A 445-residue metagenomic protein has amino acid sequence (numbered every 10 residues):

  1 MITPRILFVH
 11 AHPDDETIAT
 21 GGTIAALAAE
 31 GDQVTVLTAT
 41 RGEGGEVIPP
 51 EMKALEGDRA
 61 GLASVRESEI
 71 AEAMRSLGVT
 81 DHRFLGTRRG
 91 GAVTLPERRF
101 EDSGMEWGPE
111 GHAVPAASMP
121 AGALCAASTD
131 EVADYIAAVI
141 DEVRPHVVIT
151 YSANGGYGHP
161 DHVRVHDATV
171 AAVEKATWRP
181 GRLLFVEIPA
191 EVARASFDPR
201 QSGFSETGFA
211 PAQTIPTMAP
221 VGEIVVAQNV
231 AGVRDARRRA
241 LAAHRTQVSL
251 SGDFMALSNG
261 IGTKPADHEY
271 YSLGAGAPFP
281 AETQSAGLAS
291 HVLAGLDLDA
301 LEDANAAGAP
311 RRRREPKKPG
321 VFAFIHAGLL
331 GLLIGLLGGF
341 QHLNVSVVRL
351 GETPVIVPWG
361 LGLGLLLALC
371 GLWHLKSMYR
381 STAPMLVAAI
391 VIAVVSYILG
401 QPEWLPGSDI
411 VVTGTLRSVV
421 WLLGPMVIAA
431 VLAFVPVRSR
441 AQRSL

Functional and structural regions predicted by a protein language model:
M1-V143, V170-K175, G260-I261, S272-T283 (+1 more regions): Active-site rim/loop-helix segments in enzyme catalytic domains that contact anionic ligands
I2, L95-R98, E110-H112, K175-P310: C-terminal accessory domains and tails appended to enzymatic cores
V132-R179, L183: Conserved nucleotide-sugar donor-interacting segment of glycosyltransferase catalytic cores, predominantly GT-B
E187-E191, A383-S396: Central hydrophobic cores of alpha-helical transmembrane segments in multi-pass integral membrane proteins
F254, I334-L361, S396-W421: Membrane interfacial helix motifs at helix-loop boundaries and amphipathic/re-entrant anchors
A307-V345: N-terminal signal-anchor transmembrane alpha-helix
W373-L386: Membrane-helix interface "capping/anchor" motifs
G424-L445: Membrane-water interface at the C-terminal end of transmembrane alpha helices
